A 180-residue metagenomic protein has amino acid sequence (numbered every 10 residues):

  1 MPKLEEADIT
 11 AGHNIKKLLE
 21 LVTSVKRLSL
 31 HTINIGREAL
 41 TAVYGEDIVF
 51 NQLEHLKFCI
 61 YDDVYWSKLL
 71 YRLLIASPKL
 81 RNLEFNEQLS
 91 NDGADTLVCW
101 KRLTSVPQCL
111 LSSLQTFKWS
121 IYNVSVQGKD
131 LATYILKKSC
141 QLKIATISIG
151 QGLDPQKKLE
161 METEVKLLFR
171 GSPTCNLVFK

Functional and structural regions predicted by a protein language model:
M1-K180: Non-core capping and flanking segments associated with repeat-based/extracellular domains
